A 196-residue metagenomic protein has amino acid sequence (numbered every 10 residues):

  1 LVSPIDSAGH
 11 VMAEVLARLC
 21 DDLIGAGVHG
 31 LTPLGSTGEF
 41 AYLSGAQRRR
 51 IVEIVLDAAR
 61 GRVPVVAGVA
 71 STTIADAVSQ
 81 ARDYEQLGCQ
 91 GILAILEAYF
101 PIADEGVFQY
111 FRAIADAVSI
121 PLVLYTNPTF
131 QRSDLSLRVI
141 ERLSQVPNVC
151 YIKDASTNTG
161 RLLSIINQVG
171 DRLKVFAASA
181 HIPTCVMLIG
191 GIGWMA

Functional and structural regions predicted by a protein language model:
S3-D134: Active-site beta->alpha loop and helix N-cap motifs at the rims of alpha/beta catalytic domains
D116-A117, P128-A196: Catalytic alpha/beta core domains of metabolic enzymes, predominantly
